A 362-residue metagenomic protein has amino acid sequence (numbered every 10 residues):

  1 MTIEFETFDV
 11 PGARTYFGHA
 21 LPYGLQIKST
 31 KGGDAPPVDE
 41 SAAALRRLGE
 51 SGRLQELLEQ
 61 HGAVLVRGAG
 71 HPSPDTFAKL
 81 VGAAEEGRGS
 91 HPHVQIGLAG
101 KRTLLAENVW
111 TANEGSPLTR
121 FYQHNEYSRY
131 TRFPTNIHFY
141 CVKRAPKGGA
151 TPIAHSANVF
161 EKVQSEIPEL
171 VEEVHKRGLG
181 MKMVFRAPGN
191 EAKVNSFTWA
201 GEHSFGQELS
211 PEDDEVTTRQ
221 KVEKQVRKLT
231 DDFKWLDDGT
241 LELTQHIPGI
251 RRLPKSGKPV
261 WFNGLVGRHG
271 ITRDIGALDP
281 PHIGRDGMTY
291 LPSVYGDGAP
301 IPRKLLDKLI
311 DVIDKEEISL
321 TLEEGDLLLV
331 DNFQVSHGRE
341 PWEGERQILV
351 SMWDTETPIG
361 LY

Functional and structural regions predicted by a protein language model:
T2-R46, E59, P117-F121, R132-L327 (+1 more regions): Active-site environment of non-heme Fe oxygenases that use a 2-His-1-carboxylate facial triad
D39-P74: General structural concept
H61-A63, R67-G97: Membrane helical hairpin/interfacial module
R67-A69, N125, C141-V142: Glycine-rich, histidine-containing beta strand-loop boundary motifs that form or position
G68, N332-F333: Conserved "cap/hinge" positions at secondary-structure junctions
G87-G100, F233-L236, I318-T321: Polymerase palm active-site segment centered on the conserved acidic dipeptide of motif C
S90-N125: A gly/proline- and charged-residue-enriched helix-loop-helix capping module
